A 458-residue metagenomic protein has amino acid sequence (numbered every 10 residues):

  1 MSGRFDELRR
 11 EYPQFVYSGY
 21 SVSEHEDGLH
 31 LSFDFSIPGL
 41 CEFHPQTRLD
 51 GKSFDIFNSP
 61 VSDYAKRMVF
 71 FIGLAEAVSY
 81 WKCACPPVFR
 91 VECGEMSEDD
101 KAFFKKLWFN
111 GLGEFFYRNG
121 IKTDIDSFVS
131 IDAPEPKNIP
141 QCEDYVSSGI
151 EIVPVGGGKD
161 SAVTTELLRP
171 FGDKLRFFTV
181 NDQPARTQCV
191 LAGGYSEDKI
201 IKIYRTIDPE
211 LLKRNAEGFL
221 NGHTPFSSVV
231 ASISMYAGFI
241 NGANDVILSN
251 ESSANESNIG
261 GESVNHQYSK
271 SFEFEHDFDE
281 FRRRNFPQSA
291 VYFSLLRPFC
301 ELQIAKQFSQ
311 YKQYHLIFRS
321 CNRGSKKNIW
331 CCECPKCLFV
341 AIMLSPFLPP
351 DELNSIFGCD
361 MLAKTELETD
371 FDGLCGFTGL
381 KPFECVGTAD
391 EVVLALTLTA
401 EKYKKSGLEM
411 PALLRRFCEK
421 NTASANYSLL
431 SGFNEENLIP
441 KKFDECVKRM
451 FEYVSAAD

Functional and structural regions predicted by a protein language model:
M1-I150, A162, L167-T187, L191-I207 (+2 more regions): RNA-binding accessory domains that recognize and position tRNA/RNA substrates
M1-L40, R284, Q288, S294-L295 (+1 more regions): ATP/NTP-dependent adenylation/nucleotidyl-transfer catalytic domains that generate, transfer, or process NMP-activated
F57-V61, N181-L316: ATP-dependent adenylate-handling ligase core
S79-V91, R118, G238-V246, S345-S355 (+1 more regions): Short helix-capping/linker segments at secondary-structure and domain boundaries
A162-E166, S228-Y236, K306, K336-M343: Contiguous, well-ordered alpha-helical segments that form the cores/surfaces of helical PPI scaffolds
G172-L175, E217-G218, E262-H266, N322-N328: Short helix/strand-bridging catalytic loops that position acidic/His residues to coordinate divalent metals and engage
